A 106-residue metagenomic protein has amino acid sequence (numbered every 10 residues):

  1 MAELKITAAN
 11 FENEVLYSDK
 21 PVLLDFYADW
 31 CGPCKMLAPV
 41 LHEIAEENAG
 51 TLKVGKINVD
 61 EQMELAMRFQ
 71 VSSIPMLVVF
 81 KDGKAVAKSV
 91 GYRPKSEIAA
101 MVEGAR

Functional and structural regions predicted by a protein language model:
A2, T7, Y27, K53-G55: Conserved Rossmann-like nucleotide-binding pocket used by diverse enzymes that bind dinucleotide cofactors
E3-V22: A short beta-strand-turn-helix
F11, L24, L41, N58 (+1 more regions): Residue-level signature of catalytic and energy-coupling elements of molecular machines, predominantly ATP/GTP-dependent
D19-K20, Y27-W30, S73: Short pre-active-site segment immediately N-terminal to redox-active cysteine/selenocysteine motifs in thiol-based
D19-P21, A38-I57: Conserved helix-turn-beta segment immediately C-terminal to the redox Cys motif in thioredoxin-like folds
F26-V40: Conserved redox-active cysteine motifs that mediate thiol-disulfide chemistry, especially di-cysteine Cys-X(1-2)-Cys
V59-L65: Structural microenvironment flanking redox-active thiols in thiol-disulfide oxidoreductases
S73-R106: Non-catalytic, surface beta->alpha helical segment in thiol-disulfide oxidoreductase systems
